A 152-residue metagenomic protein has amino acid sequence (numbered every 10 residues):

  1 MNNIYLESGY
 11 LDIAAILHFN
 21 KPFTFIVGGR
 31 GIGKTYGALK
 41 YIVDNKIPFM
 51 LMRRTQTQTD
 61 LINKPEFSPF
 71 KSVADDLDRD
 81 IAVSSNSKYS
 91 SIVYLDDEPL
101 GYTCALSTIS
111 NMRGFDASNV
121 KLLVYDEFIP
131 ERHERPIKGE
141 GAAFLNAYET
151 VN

Functional and structural regions predicted by a protein language model:
N2-N152: Phosphate/NTP-binding elements of NTP-utilizing enzymes
